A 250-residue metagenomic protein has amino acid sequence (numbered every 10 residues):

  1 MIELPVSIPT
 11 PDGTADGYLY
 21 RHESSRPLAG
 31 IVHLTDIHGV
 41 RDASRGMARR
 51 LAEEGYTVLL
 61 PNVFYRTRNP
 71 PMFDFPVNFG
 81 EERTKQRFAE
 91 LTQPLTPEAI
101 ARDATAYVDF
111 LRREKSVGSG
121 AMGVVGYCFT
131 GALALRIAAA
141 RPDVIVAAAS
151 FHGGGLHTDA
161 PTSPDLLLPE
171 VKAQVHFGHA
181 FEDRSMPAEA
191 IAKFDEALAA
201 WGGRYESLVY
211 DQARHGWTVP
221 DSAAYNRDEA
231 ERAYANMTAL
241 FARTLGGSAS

Functional and structural regions predicted by a protein language model:
M1-S250: N-terminal cap/leader regions of alpha/beta-hydrolase-fold enzymes, predominantly small-molecule hydrolases
